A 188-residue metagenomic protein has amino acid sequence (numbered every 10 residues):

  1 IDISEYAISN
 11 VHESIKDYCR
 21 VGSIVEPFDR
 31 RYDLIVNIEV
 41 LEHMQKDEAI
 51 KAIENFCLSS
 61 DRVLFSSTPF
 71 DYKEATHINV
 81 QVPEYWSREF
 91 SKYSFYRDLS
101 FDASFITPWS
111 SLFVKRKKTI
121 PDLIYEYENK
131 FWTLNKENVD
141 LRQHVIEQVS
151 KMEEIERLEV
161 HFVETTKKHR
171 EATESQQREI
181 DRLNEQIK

Functional and structural regions predicted by a protein language model:
I3-F28, Y32-S150, R157: S-adenosyl-L-methionine-dependent methyltransferase catalytic module, highlighting the catalytic core
E128, N135, R142, I146-E159 (+2 more regions): Specific heptad-register signal in long alpha-helical coiled-coils
